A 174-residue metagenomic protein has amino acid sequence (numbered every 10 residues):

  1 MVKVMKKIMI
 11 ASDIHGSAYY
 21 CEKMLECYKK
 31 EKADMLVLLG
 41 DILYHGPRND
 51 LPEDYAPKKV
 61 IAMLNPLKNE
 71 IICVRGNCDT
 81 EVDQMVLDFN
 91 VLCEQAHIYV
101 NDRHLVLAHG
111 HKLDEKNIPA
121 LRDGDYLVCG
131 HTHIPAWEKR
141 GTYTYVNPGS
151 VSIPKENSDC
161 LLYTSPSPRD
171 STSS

Functional and structural regions predicted by a protein language model:
M1-V4: Short, Lys/Arg-enriched N-terminal segments with co-localized hydrophobic residues within the first ~10-30 amino acids
K6-V100: Core catalytic region of metal-dependent phosphoesterases/phosphodiesterases, especially metallo-beta-lactamase-like
I10, V37, L107-H109, V128: Structural motif
D13-I14, D41, N77, H109-G110 (+2 more regions): Fold-independent oxyanion-binding glycine-rich loops and adjacent beta-strand/coil segments at enzyme active sites
Y19, L43, D79, L113 (+3 more regions): Short, flexible micro-motifs
H45-R48, E81-Q84, V106, E115-N117 (+1 more regions): Short acidic/glycine-rich loop or secondary-structure boundary segments that cap or lie
H104, H111-S165: Conserved beta-sheet core of the metallophosphoesterase superfamily
Y163-S174: Single conserved hydrophobic/aromatic residue that forms the stacking wall/gate of nucleotide- or nucleobase-binding
